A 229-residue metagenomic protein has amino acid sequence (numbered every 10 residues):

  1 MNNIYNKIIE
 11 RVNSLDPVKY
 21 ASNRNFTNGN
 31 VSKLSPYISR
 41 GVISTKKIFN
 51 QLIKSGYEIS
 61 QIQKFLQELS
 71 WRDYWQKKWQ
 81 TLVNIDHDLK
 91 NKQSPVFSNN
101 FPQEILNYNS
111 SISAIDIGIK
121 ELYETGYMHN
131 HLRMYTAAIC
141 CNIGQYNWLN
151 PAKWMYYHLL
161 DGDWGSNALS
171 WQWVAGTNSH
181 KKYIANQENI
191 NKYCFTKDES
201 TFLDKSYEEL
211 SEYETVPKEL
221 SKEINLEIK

Functional and structural regions predicted by a protein language model:
M1-N130, A138-K229: C-terminal catalytic domain of photolyase/cryptochrome flavoproteins, centering on the FAD-binding pocket
Y135: Catalytic core of non-heme Fe(II) oxygenases with the double-stranded beta-helix
